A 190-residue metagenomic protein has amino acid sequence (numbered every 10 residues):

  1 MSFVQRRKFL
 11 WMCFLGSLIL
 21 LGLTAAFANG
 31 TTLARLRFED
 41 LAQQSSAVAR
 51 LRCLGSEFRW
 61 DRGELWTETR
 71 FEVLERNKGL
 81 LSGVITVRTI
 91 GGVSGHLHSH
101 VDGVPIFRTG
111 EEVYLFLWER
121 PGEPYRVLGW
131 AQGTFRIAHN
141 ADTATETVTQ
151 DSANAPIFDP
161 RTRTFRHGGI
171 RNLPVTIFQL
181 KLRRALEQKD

Functional and structural regions predicted by a protein language model:
S2-D190: Transition segments tied to proteolytic processing and entry into folded domains
